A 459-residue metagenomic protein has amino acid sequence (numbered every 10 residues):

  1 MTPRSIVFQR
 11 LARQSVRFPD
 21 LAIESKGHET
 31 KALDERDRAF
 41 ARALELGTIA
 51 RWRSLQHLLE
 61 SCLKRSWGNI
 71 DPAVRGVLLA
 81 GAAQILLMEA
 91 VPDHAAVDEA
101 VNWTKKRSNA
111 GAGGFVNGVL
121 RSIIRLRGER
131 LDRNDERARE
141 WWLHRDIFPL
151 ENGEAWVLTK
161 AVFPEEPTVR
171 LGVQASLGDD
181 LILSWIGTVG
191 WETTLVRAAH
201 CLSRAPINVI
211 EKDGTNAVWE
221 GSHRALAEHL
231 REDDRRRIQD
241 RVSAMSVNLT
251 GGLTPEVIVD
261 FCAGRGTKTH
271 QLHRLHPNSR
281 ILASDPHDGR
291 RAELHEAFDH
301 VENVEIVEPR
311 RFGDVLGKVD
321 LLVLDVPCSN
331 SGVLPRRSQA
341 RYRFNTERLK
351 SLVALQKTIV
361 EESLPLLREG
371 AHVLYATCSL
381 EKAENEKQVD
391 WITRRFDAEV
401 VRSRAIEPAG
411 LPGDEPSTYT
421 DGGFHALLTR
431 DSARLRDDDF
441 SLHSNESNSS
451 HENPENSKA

Functional and structural regions predicted by a protein language model:
M1-R231: Class I Rossmann-like S-adenosyl-L-methionine
T254-C262: Conserved class I S-adenosyl-L-methionine
H276, D325-E361, S379-A383: Mobile active-site "lid"/loop adjacent to the S-adenosyl-L-methionine
H276, L367-E369: Helix-to-beta-strand junctions that scaffold the AdoMet/dcAdoMet cofactor pocket in Class I SAM-dependent enzymes
N278-L282: Short beta-strand element of Class I
S284-L316: S-adenosyl-L-methionine
P309-V323, P327-S329, K350, E369-A459: C-terminal catalytic and target-recognition region of SAM-dependent MTase-like enzymes, primarily methyltransferases
